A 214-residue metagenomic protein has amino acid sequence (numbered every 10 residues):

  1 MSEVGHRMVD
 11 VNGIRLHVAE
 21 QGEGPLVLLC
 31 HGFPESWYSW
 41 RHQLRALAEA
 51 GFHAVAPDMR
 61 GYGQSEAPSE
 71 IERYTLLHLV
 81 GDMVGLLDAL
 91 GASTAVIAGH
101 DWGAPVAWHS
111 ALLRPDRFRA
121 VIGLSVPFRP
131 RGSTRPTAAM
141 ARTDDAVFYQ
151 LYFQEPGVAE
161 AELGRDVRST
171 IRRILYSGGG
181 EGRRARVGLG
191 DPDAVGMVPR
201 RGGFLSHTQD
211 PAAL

Functional and structural regions predicted by a protein language model:
S2, V9-V11, E20-Q21, L47 (+2 more regions): Generic structural signal for beta-strand residues in well-ordered domains
S2-V4, L16, Q64-E66, I71-T94 (+2 more regions): Flexible "cap/lid" subdomain of the alpha/beta-hydrolase fold that forms the substrate-access gate
G5-D10, L29, V55, A98 (+1 more regions): Conserved Rossmann-like nucleotide-binding pocket used by diverse enzymes that bind dinucleotide cofactors
R7, Q21-G22, H31-F33, F52 (+3 more regions): Surface-exposed beta-strand edges and their flanking turn/coil or helix-capping segments
V11, M59, V126: Active-site donor-binding loop signature of nucleotide-sugar glycosyltransferases
I14-A67, L86: Conserved HGGG/HGGXW glycine-rich cap/lid loop of the alpha/beta-hydrolase fold
